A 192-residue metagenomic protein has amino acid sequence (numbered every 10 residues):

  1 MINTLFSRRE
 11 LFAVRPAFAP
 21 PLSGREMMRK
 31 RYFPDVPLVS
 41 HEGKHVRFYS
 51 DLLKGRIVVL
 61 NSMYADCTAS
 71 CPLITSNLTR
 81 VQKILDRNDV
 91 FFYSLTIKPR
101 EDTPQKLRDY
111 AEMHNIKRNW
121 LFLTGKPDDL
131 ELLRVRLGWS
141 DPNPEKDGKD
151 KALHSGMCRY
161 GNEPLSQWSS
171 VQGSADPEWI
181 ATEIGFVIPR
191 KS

Functional and structural regions predicted by a protein language model:
M1-P16: N-terminal secretory signal peptides and thylakoid transit peptides that target proteins across membranes
F18-S50: N-terminal "domain-start" segment that seeds a small globular fold
R31-Y32, R56-I57, H154-S155: Short, small/polar residue-rich loop motifs at catalytic or cofactor-binding pockets
F48-P72, L78: Short active-site neighborhood of thiol/selenol oxidoreductases, capturing the structured segment around
L73-S94, E112: Conserved helix-turn-beta segment immediately C-terminal to the redox Cys motif in thioredoxin-like folds
V90-D102, N119-D128: Thiol-based oxidoreductase modules, predominantly thioredoxin-like and allied folds used for disulfide exchange
D109-S155: Short, internal strand/loop/helix patches that form the active-site neighborhood or redox-interaction surface
E145-S192: Thiol-/selenol-based redox modules, centered on thioredoxin-like and closely related oxidoreductase domains
